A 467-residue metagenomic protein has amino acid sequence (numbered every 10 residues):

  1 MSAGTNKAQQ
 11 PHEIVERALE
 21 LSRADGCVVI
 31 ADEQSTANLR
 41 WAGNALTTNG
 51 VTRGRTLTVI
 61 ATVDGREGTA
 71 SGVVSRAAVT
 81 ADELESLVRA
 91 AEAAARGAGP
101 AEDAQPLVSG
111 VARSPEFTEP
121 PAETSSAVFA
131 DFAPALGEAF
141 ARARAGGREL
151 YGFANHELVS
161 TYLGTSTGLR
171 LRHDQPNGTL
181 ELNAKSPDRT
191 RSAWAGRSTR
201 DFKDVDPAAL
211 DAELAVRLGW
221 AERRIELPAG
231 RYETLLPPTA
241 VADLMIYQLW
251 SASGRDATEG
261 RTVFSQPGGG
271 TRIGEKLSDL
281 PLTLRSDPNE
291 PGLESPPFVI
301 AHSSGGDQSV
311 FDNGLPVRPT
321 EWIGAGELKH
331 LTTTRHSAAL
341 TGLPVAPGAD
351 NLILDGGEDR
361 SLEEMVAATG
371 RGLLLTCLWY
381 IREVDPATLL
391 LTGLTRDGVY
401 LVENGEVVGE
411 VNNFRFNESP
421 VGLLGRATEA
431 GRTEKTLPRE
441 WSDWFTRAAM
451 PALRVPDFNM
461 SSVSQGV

Functional and structural regions predicted by a protein language model:
M1-S309, G324-A325, D350, E406 (+1 more regions): Active-site bordering "gate/hinge" segments that shape substrate access to catalytic or cofactor-binding pockets
G269-V467: Dual-mode signal for accessory low-complexity, basic/Gly-rich regions
